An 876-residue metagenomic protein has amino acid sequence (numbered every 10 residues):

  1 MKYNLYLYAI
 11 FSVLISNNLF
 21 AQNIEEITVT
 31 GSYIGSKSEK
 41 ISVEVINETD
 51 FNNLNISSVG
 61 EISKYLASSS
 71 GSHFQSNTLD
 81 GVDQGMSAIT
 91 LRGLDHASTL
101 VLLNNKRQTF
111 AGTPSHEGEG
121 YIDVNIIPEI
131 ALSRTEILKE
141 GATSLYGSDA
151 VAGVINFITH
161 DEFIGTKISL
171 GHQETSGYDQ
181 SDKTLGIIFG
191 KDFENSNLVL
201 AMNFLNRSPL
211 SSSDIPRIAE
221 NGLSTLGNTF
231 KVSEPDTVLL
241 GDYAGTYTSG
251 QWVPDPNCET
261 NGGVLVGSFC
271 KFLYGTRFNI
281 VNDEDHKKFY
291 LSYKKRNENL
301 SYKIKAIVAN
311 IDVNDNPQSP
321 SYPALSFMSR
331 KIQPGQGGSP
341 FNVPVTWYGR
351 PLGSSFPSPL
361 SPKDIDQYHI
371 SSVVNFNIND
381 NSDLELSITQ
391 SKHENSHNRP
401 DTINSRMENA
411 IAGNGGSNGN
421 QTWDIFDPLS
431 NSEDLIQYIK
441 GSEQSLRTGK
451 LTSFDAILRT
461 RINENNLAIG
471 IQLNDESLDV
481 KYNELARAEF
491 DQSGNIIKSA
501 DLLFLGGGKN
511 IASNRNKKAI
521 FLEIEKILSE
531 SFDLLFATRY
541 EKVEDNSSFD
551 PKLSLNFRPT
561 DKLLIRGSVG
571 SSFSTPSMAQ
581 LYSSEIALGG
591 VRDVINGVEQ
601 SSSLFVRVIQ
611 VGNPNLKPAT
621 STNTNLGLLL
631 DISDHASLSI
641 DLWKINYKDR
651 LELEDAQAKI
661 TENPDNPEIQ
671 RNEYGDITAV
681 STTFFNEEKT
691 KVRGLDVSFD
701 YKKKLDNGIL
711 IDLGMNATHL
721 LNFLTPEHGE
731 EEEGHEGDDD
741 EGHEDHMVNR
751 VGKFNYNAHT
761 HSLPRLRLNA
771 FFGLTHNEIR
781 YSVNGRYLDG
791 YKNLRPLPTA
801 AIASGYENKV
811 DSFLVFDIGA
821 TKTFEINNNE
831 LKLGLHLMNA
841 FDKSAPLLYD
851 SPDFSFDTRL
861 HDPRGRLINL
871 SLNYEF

Functional and structural regions predicted by a protein language model:
E26-L54, A111-H116: N-terminal periplasmic "start-of-domain" segments of outer-membrane beta-barrel proteins
S42, E61-A67, G71-M86, L94 (+8 more regions): Surface-exposed beta-strand-turn/loop segments characteristic of Gram-negative outer-membrane beta-barrels
G85, D149-V151, Q173, D179-L185 (+12 more regions): Residues that define the transmembrane beta-barrel architecture of outer-membrane proteins
H116, N221, P254-N282, S301-K517 (+7 more regions): Surface-exposed, low-complexity loop segments enriched in small/polar and acidic residues
H172-S176, F193, F204-S208, N297 (+16 more regions): Transmembrane beta-strands of outer-membrane beta-barrel pores
N195-L198, N299-Y302, N381-L384, E464-L467 (+6 more regions): Repeated loop/turn-to-beta-strand initiation elements of outer-membrane beta-barrel proteins
S531-D533, L642-L797: Gram-negative outer-membrane beta-barrel transporters
L721, R786-P798, K822-F876: C-terminal beta-signal and adjacent terminal beta-strands/loops of Gram-negative outer-membrane beta-barrel proteins
